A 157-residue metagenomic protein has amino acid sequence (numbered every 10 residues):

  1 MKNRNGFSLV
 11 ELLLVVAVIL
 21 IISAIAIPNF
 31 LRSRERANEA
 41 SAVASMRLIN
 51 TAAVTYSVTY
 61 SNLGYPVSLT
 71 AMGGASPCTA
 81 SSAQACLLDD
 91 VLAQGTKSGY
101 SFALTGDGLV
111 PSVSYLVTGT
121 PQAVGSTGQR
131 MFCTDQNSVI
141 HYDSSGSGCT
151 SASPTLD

Functional and structural regions predicted by a protein language model:
K2-F30: N-terminal single-pass transmembrane signal-anchor helix
R4, I19, R34-A37, A53: A short, glycine- and basic residue-enriched loop/turn that sits immediately adjacent to a domain's principal
E11-V18, R36, V113, F132: N-terminal hydrophobic or amphipathic segments with adjacent small-residue motifs that include Sec signal peptides
I19-I21, M46, D90-L92: Alpha-helical interaction segments
N29-M46: Aliphatic-rich helix starts adjacent to a transmembrane/signal segment
T51-R130, T134-V139, S144, T155-D157: Extracellular/periplasmic head regions of type IV pilus-like filament subunits
G146-T150: A short acidic/small-residue loop/turn micro-motif
